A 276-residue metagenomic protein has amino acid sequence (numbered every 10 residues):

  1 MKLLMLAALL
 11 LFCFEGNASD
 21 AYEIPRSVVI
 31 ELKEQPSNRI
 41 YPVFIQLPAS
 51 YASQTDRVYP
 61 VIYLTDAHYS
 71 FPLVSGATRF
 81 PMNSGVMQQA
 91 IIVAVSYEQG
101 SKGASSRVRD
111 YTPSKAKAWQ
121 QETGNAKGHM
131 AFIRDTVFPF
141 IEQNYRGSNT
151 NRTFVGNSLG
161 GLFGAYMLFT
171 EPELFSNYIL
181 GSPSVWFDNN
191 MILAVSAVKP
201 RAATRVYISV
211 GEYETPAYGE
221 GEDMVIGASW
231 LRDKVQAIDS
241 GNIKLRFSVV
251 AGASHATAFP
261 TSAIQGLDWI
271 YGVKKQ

Functional and structural regions predicted by a protein language model:
L4-F12: Sec-dependent N-terminal signal peptides
G16-Y59: A domain-start/cap signature at the N-terminus of enzymes
I30, R57-F132, T136, F140-N144: Serine-hydrolase catalytic machinery in alpha/beta-hydrolase-like enzymes
R146-N157, Y178: Alpha/beta-hydrolase fold nucleophile elbow
G156-G160, G164: Gly/Ala-rich beta-loop-alpha elbow adjacent to hydrolase catalytic centers
Y166-S176: Conserved hydrolase catalytic core segment
L174-V185: A conserved short beta-strand
W186-V249: The feature captures the conserved acid-bearing segment of alpha/beta-hydrolase catalytic domains
